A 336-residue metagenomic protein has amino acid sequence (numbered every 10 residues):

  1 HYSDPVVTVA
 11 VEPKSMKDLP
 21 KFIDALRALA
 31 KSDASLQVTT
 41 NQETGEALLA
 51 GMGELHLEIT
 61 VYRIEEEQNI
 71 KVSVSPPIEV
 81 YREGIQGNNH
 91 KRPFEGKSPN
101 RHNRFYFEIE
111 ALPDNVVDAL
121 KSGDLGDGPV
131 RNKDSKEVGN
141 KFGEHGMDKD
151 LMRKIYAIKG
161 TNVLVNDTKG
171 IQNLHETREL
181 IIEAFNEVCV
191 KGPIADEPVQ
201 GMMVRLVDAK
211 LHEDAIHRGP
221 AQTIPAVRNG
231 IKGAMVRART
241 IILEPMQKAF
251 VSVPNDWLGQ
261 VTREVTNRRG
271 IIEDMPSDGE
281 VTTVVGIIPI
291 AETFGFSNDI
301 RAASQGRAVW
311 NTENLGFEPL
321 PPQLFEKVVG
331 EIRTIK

Functional and structural regions predicted by a protein language model:
H1-K336: Accessory interaction regions appended to the cores of large information-processing enzymes
